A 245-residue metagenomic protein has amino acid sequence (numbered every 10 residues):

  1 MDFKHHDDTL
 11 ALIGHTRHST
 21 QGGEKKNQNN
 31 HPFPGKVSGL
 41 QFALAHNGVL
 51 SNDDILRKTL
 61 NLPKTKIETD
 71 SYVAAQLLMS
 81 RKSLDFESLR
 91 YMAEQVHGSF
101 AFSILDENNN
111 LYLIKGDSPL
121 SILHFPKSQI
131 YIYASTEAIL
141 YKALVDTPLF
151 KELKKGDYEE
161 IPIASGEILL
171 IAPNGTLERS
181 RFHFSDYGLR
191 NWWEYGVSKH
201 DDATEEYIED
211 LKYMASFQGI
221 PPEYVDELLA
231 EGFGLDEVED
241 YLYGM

Functional and structural regions predicted by a protein language model:
M1-M245: Conserved short alpha-helical segments that host acidic/polar catalytic motifs at enzyme active sites
